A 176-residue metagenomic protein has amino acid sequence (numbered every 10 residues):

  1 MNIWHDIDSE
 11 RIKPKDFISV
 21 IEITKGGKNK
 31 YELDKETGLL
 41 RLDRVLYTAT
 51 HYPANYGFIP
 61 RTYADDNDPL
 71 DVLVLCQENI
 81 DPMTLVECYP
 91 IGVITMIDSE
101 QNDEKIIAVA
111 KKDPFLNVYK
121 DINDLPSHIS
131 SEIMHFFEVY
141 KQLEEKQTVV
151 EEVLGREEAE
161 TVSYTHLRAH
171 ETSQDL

Functional and structural regions predicted by a protein language model:
M1-L40: N- or domain-start disorder-to-order transition segments that initiate the globular core
L40-D68: Short, well-structured hydrophobic secondary-structure segments
N55, D66, D71-C76, P82: Compact, glycine-rich, soluble single-domain proteins
L85-K111: A structural-propensity feature for long, helix-poor, extended segments
D103-E145: Well-ordered alpha/beta subsegment
L143-L154: Flexible, glycine/charged-enriched surface loops at secondary-structure junctions
T165-T172: Conserved small/polar residues in nucleotide/adenosyl-binding loops
D175: Cationic, low-complexity basic patches in intrinsically disordered or flexible, solvent-exposed regions
